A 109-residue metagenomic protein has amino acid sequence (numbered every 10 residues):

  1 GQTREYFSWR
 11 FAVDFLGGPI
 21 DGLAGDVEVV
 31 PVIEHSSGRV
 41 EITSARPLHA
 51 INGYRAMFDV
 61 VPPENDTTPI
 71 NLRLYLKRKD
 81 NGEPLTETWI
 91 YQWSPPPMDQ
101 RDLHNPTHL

Functional and structural regions predicted by a protein language model:
G1-L109: Terminal accessory/anchoring regions of large secretory-pathway or extracellular enzymes
